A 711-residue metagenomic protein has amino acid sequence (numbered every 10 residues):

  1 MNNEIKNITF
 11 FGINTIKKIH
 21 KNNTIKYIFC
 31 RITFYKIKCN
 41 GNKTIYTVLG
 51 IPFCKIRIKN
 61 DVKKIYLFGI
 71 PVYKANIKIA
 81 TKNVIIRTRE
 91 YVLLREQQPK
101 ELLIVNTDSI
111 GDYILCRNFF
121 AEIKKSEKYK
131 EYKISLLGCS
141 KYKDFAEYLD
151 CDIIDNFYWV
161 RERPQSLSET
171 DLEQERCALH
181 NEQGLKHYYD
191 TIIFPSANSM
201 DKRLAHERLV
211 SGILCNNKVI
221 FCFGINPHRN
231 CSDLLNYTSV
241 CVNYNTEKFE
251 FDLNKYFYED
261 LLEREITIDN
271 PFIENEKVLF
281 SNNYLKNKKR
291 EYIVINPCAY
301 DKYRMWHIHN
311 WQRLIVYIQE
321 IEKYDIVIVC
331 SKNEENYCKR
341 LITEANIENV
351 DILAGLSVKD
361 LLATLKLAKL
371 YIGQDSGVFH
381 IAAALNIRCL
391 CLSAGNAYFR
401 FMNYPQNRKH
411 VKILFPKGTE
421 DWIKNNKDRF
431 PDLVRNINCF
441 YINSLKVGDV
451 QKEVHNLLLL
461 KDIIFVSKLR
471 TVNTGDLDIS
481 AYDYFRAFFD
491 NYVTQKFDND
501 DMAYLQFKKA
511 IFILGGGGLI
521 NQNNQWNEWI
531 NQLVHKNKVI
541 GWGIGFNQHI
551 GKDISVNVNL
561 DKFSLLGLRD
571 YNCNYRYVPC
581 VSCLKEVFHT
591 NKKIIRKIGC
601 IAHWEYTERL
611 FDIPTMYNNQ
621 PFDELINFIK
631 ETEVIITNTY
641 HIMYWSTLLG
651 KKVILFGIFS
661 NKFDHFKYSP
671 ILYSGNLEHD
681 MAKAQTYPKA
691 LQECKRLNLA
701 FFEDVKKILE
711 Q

Functional and structural regions predicted by a protein language model:
M1-T88: Boundary detector for helix-to-coil junctions that initiate low-complexity/charged tails
G12, R31, G50, G69 (+6 more regions): Active-site and donor-binding regions of nucleotide-sugar-utilizing enzymes
G138-C139, V327-E335: Glycosyltransferase donor-sugar binding loop
T191, K366-I372, K630-I636: Acidic donor-binding loop of glycosyltransferase active sites
N217-V219, L370, N386-L390, Q406-V411 (+1 more regions): Structural loop-to-beta junction motif characteristic of Rossmann-like glycosyltransferase folds
F223-Y303, V581-K585: Mid-sequence helix-capping/hinge segment at a functional interface
Y284-K289, I293, Q319, Y324 (+4 more regions): Active-site anion-handling motifs in enzyme catalytic cores
A354-L362, N619-E624: Conserved active-site histidine-acidic residue motif and adjacent donor-binding/catalytic loop of glycosyltransferases
